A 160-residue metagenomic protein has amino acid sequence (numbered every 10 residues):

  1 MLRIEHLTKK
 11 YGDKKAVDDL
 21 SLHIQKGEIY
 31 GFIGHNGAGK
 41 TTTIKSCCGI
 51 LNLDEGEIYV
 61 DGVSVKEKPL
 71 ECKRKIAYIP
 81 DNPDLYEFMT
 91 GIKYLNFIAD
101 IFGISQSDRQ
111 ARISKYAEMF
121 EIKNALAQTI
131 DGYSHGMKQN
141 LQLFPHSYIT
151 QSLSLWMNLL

Functional and structural regions predicted by a protein language model:
H35-G39: Walker A (P-loop) phosphate-binding loop of ABC-type ATPase nucleotide-binding domains
G56-E67, E71-C72: Conserved ABC transporter NBD signature motif
N96, D100, S107-A125: Conserved ABC ATPase "signature" region
T129-G136: Conserved ABC ATPase signature
S154-N158: Catalytic Walker B motif of ABC-type/P-loop ATPase nucleotide-binding domains
